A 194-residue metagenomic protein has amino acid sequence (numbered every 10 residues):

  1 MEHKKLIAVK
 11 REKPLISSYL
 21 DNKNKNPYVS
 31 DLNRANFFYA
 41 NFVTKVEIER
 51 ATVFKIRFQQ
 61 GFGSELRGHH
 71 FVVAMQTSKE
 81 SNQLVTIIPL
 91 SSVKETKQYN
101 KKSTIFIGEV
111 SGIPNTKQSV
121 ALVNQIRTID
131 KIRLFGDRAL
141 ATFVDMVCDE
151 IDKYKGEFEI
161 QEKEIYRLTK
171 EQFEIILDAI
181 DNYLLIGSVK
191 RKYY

Functional and structural regions predicted by a protein language model:
M1-N33, Q98-Y194: C-terminal terminal-subdomain/extension
V43-E47, G63: Short, surface-exposed secondary-structure edge patches
R50-V53: Loop/turn positions that initiate beta-strands
F58-Q59: Short, surface-exposed secondary-structure boundary micro-motifs
S64-G112: Compact nucleic-acid interaction/catalytic patches
